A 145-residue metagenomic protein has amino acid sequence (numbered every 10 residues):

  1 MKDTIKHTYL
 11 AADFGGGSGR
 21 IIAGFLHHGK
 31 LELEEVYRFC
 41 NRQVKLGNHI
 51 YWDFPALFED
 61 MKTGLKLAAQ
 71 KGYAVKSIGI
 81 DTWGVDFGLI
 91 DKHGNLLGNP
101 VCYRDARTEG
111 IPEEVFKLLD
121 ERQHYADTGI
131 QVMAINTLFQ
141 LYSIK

Functional and structural regions predicted by a protein language model:
M1-G98, E109-G110, A126: N-terminal glycine/serine-rich phosphate-binding loop of ATP-dependent small-molecule kinases, especially carbohydrate
V44, G88-Y142: Glycine-rich phosphate-binding loop and adjoining helix at the ATP-binding site of ATP-dependent phosphoryl-transfer
Q70, I144-K145: Basic phosphate/pyrophosphate-binding loop/patch that engages nucleotide-derived ligands
